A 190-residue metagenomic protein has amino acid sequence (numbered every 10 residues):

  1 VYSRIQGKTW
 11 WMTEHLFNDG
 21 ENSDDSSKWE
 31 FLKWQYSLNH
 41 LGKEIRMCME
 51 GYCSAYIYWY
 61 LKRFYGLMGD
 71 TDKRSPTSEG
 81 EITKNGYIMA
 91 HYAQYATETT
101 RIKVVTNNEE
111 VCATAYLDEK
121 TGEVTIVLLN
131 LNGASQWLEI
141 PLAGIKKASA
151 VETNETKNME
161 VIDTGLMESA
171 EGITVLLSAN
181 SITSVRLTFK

Functional and structural regions predicted by a protein language model:
Y2-G7: Acidic (Asp/Glu)-rich catalytic clusters
K8, S54, K146-A148: A structural micro-motif
W11-H91, I102-V111: Aromatic/acidic polysaccharide-binding cleft in carbohydrate-active enzymes
C48, M89, I126, A150 (+1 more regions): Hydrophobic, well-ordered secondary-structure elements that form the walls of internal hydrophobic environments
M89, A134, L138-I140, V161-I162 (+1 more regions): Carbohydrate-binding surfaces of carbohydrate-active enzymes
N107-K146, N180: Carbohydrate-binding surface patches
L142-M159: Solvent-exposed beta-hairpin/edge-strand motifs
T164-K190: C-terminal beta-strand-rich structural cap/linker in extracellular carbohydrate-active enzymes
